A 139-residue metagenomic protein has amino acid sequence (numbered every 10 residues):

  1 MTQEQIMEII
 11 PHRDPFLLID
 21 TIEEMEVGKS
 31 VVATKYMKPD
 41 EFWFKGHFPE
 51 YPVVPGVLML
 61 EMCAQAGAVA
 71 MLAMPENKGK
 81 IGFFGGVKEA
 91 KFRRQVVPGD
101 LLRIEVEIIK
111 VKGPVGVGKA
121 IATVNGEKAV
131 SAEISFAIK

Functional and structural regions predicted by a protein language model:
M1-R13, P75: Short aromatic-glycine motifs in intrinsically disordered, low-complexity regions
M7, E50, F92-R94: Beta-strand-rich interaction surfaces with strong enrichment in secreted/lumenal proteins
D14-V54: Catalytic strand-loop segment that frames the active site of acyl-thioester-processing enzymes
F16-L18, L102, G116: Hydrophobic core residues within well-ordered beta-strands of beta-rich domains
D20-E23, K88, R93, E107-I109: Conserved positions in beta-strands of structured domains
I22, V54-N77: Active-site helix/loop of acyl-thioester processing domains in fatty-acid/polyketide metabolism, spanning hotdog-fold
G28, V96-D100, I109-K139: HotDog/MaoC-like acyl-thioester-processing domains
G67-R103, S131, F136-A137: Hydrophobic beta-strand-centered segment that forms part of the acyl-chain substrate-binding groove
